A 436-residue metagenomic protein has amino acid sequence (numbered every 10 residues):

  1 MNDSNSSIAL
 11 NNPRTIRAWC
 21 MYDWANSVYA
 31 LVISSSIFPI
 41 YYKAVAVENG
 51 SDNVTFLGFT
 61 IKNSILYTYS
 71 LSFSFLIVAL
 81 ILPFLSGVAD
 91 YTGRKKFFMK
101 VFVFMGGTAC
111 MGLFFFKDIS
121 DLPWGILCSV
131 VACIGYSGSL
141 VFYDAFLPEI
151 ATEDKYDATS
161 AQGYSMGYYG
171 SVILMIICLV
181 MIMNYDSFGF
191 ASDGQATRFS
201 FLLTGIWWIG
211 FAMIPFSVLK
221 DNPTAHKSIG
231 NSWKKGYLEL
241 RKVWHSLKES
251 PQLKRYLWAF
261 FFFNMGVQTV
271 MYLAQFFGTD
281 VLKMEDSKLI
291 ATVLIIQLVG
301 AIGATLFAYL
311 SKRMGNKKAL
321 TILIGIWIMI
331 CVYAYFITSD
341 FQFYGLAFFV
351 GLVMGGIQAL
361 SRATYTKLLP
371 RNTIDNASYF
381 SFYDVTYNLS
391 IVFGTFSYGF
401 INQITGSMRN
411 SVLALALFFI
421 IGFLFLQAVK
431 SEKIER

Functional and structural regions predicted by a protein language model:
N2-R17, K220-W258: Juxtamembrane intracellular "pre-TM" segments in multi-pass secondary transporters
L31-S64, Y272-T292: Short amphipathic helix-loop junctions that connect adjacent transmembrane helices in Major Facilitator Superfamily/SLC
F59-N63, I182-I206, F400-F419: A membrane-interface helix-boundary motif in multi-pass transporters
L80-R94, I302-N316, N402-Q403: Helix-to-loop junctions at the C-terminal end of transmembrane segments in multipass secondary transporters
F97-G112, K318-Y333: Structural signature of the two symmetry-related core transmembrane helices
F114-C128, Y335-A347: Helix-loop junctions at membrane interfaces in 12-TM secondary transporters
F115, W207-V218, I357, F393 (+1 more regions): Multi-pass alpha-helical transporter architecture, strongest for 12-TM Major Facilitator/SLC carriers used
S160-I182, D384-T395: Glycine-rich segments within core transmembrane alpha-helices of 12-TM secondary carriers
